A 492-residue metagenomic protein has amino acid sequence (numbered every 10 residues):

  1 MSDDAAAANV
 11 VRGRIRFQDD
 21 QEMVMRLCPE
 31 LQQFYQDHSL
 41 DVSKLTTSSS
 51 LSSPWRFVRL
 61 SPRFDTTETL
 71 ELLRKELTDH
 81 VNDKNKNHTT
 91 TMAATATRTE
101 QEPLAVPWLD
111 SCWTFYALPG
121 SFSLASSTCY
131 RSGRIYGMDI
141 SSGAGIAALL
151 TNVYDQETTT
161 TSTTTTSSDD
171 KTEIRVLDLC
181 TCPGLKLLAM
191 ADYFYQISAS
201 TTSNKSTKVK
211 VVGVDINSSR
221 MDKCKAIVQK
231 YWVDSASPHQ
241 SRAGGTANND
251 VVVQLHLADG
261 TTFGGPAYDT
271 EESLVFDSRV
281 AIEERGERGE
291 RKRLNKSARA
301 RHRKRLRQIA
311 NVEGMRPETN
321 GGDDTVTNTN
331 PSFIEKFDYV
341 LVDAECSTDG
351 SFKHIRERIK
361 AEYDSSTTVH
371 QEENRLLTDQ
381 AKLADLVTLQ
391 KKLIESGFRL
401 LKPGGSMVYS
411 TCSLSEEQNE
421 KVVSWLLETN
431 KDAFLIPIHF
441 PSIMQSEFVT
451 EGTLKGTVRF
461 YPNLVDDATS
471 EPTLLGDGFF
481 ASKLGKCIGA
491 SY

Functional and structural regions predicted by a protein language model:
S2-T158, S167-N204, K208-G314, V387 (+2 more regions): Glycine-rich nucleotide cofactor-binding entry segment
Y195, F398-R399: Amphipathic alpha-helical dimer-interface segment in Rossmann-like NAD(P)H-dependent oxidoreductases
S198, L401-K402: Helix-to-beta-strand junctions that scaffold the AdoMet/dcAdoMet cofactor pocket in Class I SAM-dependent enzymes
R220, T348-D349: Catalytic P-loop NTPase motifs of RecA-like helicase/translocase cores
T270, R279, A300-V326, F333-D338 (+6 more regions): C-terminal catalytic and target-recognition region of SAM-dependent MTase-like enzymes, primarily methyltransferases
K392-S396: Short, conserved SAM-binding segment of the class I
